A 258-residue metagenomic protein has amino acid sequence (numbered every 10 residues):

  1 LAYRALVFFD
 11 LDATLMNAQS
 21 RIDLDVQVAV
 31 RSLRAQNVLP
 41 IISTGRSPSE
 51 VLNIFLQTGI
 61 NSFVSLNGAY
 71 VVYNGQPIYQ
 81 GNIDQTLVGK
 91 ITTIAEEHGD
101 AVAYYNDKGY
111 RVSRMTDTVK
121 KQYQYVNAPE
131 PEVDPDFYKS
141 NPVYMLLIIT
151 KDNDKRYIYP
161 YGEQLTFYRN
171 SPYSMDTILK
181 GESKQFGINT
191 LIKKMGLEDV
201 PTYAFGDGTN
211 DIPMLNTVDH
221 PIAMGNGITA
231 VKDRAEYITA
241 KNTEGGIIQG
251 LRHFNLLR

Functional and structural regions predicted by a protein language model:
A2-R4, D23-L24, T177-R258: Mg2+-dependent phosphoryl-transfer enzymes with acidic/Ser/Thr/Gly-rich catalytic loops
Y3-S20, L215: Asp-based phosphoryl-transfer active-site loop
V7-F9, F63-V64, A204: Residue-level marker for buried hydrophobic side chains located in beta-strands that build the well-ordered beta-sheet
A18-T118: Active-site phosphate-binding/coordination module
N37-I41, G59-N61, V143-L146, V200-T202 (+1 more regions): Short active-site oxyanion
T58-G59, N67, P160-Q164, T217-V218 (+1 more regions): Short, structured coil segments at secondary-structure junctions
T58-N61, G81-I83, T118-Y123, F186 (+2 more regions): Short, hinge-like loop/turn segments at secondary-structure boundaries
I94, H98-A101, Y105-M214, N226: Conserved acidic, metal-coordinating active-site core of Asp-based, Mg2+-dependent phosphoryl-transfer enzymes
